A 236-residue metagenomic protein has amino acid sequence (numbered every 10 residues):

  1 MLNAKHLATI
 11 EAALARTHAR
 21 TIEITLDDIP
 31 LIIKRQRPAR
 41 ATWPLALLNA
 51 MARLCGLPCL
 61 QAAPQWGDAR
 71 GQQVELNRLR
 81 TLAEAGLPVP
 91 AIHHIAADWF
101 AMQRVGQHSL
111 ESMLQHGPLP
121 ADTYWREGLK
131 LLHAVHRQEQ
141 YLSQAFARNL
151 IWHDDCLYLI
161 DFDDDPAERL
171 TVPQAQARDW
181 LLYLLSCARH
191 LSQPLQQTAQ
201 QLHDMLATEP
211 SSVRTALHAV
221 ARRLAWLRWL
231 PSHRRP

Functional and structural regions predicted by a protein language model:
M1-E23, L224, R228-P236: Juxta-kinase regulatory segment immediately upstream of eukaryotic protein kinase catalytic domains
R20-R70: ATP-binding glycine-rich loop module of kinase domains
P38, Q107, L157-Y158, D164-E168: Activation segment
A52-L54, W66-L76, R80-A83, L87-W125: Conserved structural core of kinase catalytic domains
L82, L132-V135: Conserved hydrophobic alpha-helix
R137-A147: Catalytic-loop of the protein kinase fold
N149-D161: Conserved protein kinase catalytic/activation segment
F162-P236: C-lobe/activation-segment region of protein kinase-like
